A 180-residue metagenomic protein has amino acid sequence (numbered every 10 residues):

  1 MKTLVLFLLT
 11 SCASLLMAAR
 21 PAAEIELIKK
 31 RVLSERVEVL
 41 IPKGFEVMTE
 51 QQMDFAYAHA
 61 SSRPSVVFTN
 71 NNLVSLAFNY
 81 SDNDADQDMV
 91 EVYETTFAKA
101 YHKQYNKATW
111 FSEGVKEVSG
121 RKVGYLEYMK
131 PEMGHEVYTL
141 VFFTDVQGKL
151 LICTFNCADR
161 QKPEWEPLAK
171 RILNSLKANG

Functional and structural regions predicted by a protein language model:
M1-V5: Positively charged n-region of N-terminal signal peptides that target proteins for export
L9-A18: Hydrophobic h-region of N-terminal signal peptides that target proteins for export in Gram-negative bacteria
A18-E35: Sec-dependent signal peptide cleavage junction
E24-K29, S62-R63, E117-E127: Short, hydrophobic/aromatic-rich segments at coil-to-beta transitions
R36, D84-V92, D159, P163-P167: Soluble non-cytosolic domains of exported or imported proteins
L40-D88: Secretory pathway targeting signatures of secreted, lumenal, and periplasmic proteins
K43-V47, L150-G180: Surface-exposed amphipathic alpha-helical segments
D54-F55, T95-D145: Signature of long, low-cysteine stretches enriched in small and polar/charged residues
